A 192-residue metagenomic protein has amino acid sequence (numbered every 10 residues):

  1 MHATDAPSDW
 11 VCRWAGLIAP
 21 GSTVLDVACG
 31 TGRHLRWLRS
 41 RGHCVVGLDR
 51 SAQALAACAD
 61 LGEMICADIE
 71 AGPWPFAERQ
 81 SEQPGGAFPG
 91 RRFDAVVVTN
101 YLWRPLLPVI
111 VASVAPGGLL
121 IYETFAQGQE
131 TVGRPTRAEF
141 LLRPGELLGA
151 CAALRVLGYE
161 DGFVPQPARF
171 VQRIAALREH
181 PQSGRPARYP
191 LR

Functional and structural regions predicted by a protein language model:
M1-A19: S-adenosyl-L-methionine
S22-G30: Conserved class I S-adenosyl-L-methionine
R33-P73: Class I SAM-dependent methyltransferase SAM/SAH-binding core
P75-A95: A short acidic, Gly/Pro-enriched loop at the edge of an enzyme's catalytic core that lines a small-molecule cofactor
L102-A112: A short, conserved alpha-helix within the catalytic core of class I
G118-F125: Conserved beta-strand signature within the Rossmann-like core of class I S-adenosyl-L-methionine
E139-A153, G158: Short alpha-helix
P165-R192: Core SAM-dependent methyltransferase catalytic element
